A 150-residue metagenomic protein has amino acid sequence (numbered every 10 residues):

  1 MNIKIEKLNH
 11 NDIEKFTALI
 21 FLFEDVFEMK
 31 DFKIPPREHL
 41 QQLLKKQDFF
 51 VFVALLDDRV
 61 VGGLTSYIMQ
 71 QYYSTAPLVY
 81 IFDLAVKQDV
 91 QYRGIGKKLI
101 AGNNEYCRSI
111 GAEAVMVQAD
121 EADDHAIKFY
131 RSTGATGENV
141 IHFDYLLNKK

Functional and structural regions predicted by a protein language model:
I3-A18: A short beta-loop-alpha structural element at the N-terminal edge of CoA-dependent acyl/N-acetyltransferase catalytic
T17-Q42: Conserved GNAT-fold acetyl-CoA-binding loop/helix
V53, R59-I68, Y80: Conserved beta-strand in the GNAT
Q70-I81, E138-N139: A conserved beta-turn-beta hairpin within the catalytic core of GNAT-like acetyltransferases that forms part
L84-Q91: A short, internal acetyl-CoA/4′-phosphopantetheine-binding micro-motif in the GNAT/acyltransferase core
Y92-E105, S132: Conserved acetyl-CoA-binding loop-helix of GNAT-fold acetyltransferases
K97, E121-N139, Y145: Conserved active-site alpha-helix within GNAT-family acetyltransferase domains
I100, R108-Q118: Conserved GNAT acetyl-CoA-binding A-motif
